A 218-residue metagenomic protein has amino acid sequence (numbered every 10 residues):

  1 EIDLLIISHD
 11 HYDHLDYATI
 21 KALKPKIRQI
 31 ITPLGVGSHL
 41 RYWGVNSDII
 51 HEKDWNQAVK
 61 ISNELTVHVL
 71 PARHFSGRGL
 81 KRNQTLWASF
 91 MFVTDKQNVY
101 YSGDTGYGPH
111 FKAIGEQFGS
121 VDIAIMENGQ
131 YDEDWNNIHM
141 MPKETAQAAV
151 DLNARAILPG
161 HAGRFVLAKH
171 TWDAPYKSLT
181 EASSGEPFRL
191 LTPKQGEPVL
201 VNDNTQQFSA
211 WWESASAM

Functional and structural regions predicted by a protein language model:
E1-T32, G119-I125: Active-site metal-binding motif and surrounding structural segment of the metallo-beta-lactamase
L4, Q29, G35-S38, G108-Q195: Cap/insert and terminal regions of metallo-dependent hydrolase folds
H9, D104, I157: Active-site glycine-centered loops adjacent to acidic/histidine catalytic or metal-binding residues that shape
Y12, V36-G37, Q57: Alpha-helix capping/helix-boundary segments
D16-K26, L167-K177, N202-D203: Metal-dependent catalytic neighborhoods of phosphoester/phosphodiester hydrolases
A18, K53-G119, Q195-M218: Core dinuclear metal-dependent hydrolase active-site scaffold
L40-D54: Helix-loop-beta element that forms the nucleotide-linked donor phosphate-binding surface in glycosyltransferases
